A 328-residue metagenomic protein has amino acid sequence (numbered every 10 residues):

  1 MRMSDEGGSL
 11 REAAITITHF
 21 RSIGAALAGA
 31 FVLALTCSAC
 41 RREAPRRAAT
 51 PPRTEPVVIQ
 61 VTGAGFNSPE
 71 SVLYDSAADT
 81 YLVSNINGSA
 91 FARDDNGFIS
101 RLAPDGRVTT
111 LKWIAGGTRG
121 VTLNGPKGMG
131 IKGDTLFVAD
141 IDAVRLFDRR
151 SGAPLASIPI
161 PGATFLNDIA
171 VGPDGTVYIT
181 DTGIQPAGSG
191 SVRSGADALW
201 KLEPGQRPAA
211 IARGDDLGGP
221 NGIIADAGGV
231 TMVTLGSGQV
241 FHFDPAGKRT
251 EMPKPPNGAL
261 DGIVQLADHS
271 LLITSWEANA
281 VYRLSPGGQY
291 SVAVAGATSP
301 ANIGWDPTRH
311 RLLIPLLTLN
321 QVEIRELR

Functional and structural regions predicted by a protein language model:
D5-A28: Bacterial N-terminal signal peptides that target proteins for export
T36-A39: C-terminal motif of bacterial Sec signal peptides marking the signal peptidase cleavage site
R41-E43: Bacterial signal peptide processing site
P56-G63, V108-G120, A153-P159, R207-R213 (+2 more regions): A short beta-strand motif characteristic of beta-propeller blades
G65-A78, S89, G117-T135, P161-I184 (+6 more regions): Beta-rich, blade/repeat-based domains predominating in secreted/periplasmic proteins but also intracellular
V83-D95, T180-S194: Short, conserved, GDST-rich strand-edge loop motifs in beta-rich repeat architectures
G97-S100, A143-R145, D197-W200, Q239-F241 (+2 more regions): A short loop-to-beta-strand structural motif that recurs across blades of beta-propeller domains
L102-G106, D148-A153, L202-Q206, D244-K248 (+2 more regions): Short loop/turn segments that connect beta-strands within beta-propeller blades
